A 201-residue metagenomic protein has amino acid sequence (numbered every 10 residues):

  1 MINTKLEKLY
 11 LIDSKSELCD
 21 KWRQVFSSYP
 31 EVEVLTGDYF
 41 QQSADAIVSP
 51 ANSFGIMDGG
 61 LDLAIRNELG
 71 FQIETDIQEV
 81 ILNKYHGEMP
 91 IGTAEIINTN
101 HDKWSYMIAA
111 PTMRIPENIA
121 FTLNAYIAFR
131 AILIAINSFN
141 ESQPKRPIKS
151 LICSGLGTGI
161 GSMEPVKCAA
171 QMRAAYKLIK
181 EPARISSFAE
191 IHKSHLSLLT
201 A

Functional and structural regions predicted by a protein language model:
M1-A201: Macrodomain-like recognition of ADP-ribose-binding/processing modules
